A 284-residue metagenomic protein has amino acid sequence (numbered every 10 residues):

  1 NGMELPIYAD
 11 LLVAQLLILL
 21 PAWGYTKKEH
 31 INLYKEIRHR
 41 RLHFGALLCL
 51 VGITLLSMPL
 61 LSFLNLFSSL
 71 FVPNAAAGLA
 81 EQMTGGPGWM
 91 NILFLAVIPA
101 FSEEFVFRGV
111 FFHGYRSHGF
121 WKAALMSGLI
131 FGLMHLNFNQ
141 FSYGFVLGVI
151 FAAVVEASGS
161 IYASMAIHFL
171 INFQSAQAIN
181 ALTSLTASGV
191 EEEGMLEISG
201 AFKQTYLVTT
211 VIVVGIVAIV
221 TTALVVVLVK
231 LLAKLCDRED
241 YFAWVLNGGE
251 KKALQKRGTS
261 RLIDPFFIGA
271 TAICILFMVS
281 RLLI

Functional and structural regions predicted by a protein language model:
G2-I7, Y34-S102, V279-I284: Juxtamembrane helix-loop-helix connectors linking adjacent transmembrane helices in multi-pass membrane enzymes
G2-M3, I7-V51, L70-V72, A223-E250: Membrane-helix interface linkers and caps
L12, L16, V51-G52, L93-V97 (+7 more regions): Residue-level signature of the transmembrane alpha-helical core of multi-pass small-molecule transporters
L17-G24, T54-M58, I212-A233, I268-R281: Hydrophobic core of alpha-helical transmembrane segments in multi-pass integral membrane proteins
I31-L61, T205-V211, A243-C274: Interfacial transmembrane-helix boundary/kink motif in multi-pass membrane proteins
L55, A77-V146: Function-critical hydrophobic alpha-helical transmembrane segments in multi-pass membrane proteins
G85-S102, S199-T222: Hydrophobic alpha-helical transmembrane segments
Q140-T210: Functionally important transmembrane alpha-helices
